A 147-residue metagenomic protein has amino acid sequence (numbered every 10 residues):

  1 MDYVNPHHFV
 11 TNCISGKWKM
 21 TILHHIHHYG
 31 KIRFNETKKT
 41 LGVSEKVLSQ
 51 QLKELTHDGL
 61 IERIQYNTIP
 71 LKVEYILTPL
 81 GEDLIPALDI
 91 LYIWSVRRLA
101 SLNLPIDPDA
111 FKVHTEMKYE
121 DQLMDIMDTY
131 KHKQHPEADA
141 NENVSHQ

Functional and structural regions predicted by a protein language model:
M1-D2, H57, E62, P79-Q147: C-terminal regulatory/oligomerization modules of transcriptional regulators
D2-V47: N-terminal helix-turn-helix DNA-binding core of bacterial DNA-binding proteins
F9, T21, E36, K72 (+2 more regions): Amphipathic alpha-helical recognition patches that constitute DNA-binding helices
H25, T68-P70, P105: Conserved beta-strand edge residues that scaffold enzyme active sites
L41-V43, E54, L104-I106: Juxtamembrane/interface motifs at transmembrane-helix termini
Q51: Residues within the DNA-recognition helix of helix-turn-helix
T56-I76: Beta-hairpin "wing" of winged helix-turn-helix
